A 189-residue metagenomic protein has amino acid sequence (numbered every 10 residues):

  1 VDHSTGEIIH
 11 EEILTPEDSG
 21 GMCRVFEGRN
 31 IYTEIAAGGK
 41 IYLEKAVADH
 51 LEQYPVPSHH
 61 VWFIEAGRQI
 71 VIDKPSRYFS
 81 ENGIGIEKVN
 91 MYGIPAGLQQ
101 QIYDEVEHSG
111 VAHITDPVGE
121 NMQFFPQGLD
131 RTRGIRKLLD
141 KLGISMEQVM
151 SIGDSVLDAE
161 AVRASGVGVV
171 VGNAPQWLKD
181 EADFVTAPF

Functional and structural regions predicted by a protein language model:
V1-C23, G28: Alpha-helical substrate-recognition element adjacent to the catalytic core
D2-T5, F125, K179-V185: Short, charged, surface-exposed secondary-structure boundary motifs
S4, V149-S151, G166, V170: Short glycine/serine/threonine-biased micro-segments
E7-I8, A48-L51, D104-V106, S165-V167 (+1 more regions): Short, glycine/charged-enriched secondary-structure capping and boundary segments
I13-P16, L129, P188: Short, conserved loop/turn and helix-capping segments at secondary-structure boundaries that abut family-defining
S19-G21, V25, R29-I31, A36-I152 (+2 more regions): Conserved acidic, metal-coordinating active-site core of Asp-based, Mg2+-dependent phosphoryl-transfer enzymes
V156-L157, G166: Short glycine-rich, acidic/polar surface loops and turns
A164, V169-F189: Asp-based, Mg2+/Mn2+-dependent phosphohydrolase catalytic module
